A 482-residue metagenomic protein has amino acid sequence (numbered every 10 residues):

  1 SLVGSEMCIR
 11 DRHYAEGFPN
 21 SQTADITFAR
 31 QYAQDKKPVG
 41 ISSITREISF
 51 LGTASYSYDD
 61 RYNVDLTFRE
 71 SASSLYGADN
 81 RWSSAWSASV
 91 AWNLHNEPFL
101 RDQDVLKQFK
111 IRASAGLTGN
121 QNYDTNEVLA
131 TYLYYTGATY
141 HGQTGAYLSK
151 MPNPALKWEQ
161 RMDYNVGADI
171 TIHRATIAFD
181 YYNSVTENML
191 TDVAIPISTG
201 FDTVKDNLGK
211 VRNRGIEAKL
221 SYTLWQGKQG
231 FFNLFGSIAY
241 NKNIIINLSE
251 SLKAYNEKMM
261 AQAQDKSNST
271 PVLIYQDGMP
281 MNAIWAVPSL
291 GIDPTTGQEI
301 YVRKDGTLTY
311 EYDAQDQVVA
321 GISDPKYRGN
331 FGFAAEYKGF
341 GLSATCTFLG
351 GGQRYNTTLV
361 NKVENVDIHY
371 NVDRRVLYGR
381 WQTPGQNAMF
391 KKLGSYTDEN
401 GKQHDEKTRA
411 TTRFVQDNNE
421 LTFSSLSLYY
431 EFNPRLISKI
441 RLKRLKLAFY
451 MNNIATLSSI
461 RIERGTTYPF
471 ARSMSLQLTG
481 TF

Functional and structural regions predicted by a protein language model:
S1, S5-E6, R10-S269, A410-F482: Extracellular/periplasmic, surface-exposed regions of secreted and cell-surface proteins
H13-T45, T136-L148, Q262-A320, N371-F414: Flexible glycine-rich, low-complexity coil/linker segments exposed to the extracellular/periplasmic environment
E47, K326-Y327: Amphipathic coiled-coil/heptad-repeat helices and related helical stalk/stem segments that mediate oligomerization
S73, L349-L445, M451: Extracytoplasmic gating/loop element in the C-terminal half of outer-membrane beta-barrel translocons and assembly
D163, R328-N330: Intrinsic-disorder/low-complexity, polar/charged segments enriched in Ser/Thr/Lys/Arg/Asp/Glu/Gln
G209-P325, G332, E336, L349-G352 (+1 more regions): Gram-negative outer-membrane beta-barrel transporters
